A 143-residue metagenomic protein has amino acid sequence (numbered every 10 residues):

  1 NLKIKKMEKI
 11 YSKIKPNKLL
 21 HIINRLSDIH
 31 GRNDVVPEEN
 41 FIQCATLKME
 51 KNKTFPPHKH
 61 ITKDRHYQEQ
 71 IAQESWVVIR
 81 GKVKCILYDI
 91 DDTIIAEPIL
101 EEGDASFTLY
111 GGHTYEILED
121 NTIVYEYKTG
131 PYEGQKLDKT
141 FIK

Functional and structural regions predicted by a protein language model:
L2-K51, K143: A short, N-terminal "cap"/entry segment at the start of jelly-roll beta-barrel domains of the cupin/DSBH fold
K9-I10, T114-K143: Double-stranded beta-helix
L47-Q70: Conserved short histidine dyad/triad with adjacent acidic residue
P57, C85-I86, S106-T108, H113-E119 (+1 more regions): Short beta-strand His + acidic residue motifs that chelate non-heme Fe in jelly-roll/DSBH and cupin folds
Q70-Y88: Glycine- and acidic-residue-biased ligand/ion/polar-headgroup-sensing regions
D89-Y110: Short acidic-glycine-tyrosine-enriched beta hairpin
